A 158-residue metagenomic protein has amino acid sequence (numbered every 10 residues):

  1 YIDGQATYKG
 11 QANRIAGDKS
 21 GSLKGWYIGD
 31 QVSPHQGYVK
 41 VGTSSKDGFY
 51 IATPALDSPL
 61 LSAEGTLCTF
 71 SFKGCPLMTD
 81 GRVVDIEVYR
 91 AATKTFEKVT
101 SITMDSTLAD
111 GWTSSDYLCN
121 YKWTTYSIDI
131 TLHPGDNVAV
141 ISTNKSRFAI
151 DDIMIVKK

Functional and structural regions predicted by a protein language model:
G4-T66: Surface-exposed, low-complexity/disordered Ser/Thr/Gly/Pro/Asn-rich loops and linkers
T53, T125, A149-I150: Hydrophobic residues on conserved beta-strands that form the core of alpha/beta folds
L60-S71, P134-N137: Extended extracellular/luminal ectodomain segments enriched in beta-structured repeat modules
S62-A63, C75-V83, R147: Extended, low-complexity, turn-rich repeat/linker tracts enriched in Gly/Pro/Ser/Thr and Asp/Glu that occur
V83-A92: Short, surface-exposed beta-strand/strand-loop-strand elements in extracellular ectodomains
K94-H133: Extracellular carbohydrate recognition and processing domains and analogous Trp-centered ligand-binding platforms
I130-S142: Noncatalytic modules at the cell exterior or secretory-pathway interfaces, chiefly beta-strand-rich lectin/adhesion
I141-K157: Extracellular carbohydrate recognition
